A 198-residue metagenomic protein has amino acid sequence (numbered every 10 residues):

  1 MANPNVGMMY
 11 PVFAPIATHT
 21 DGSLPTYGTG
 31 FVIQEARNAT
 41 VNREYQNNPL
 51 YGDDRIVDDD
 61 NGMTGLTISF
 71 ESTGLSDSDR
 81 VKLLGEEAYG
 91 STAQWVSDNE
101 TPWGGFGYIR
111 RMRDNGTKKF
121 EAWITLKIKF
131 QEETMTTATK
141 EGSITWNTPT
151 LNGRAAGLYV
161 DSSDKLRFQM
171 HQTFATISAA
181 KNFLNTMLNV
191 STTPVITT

Functional and structural regions predicted by a protein language model:
M1-T40, T197-T198: Polar/acidic, low-complexity leader/linker segments enriched in S/T/G and N/D
E44-D53: N-terminal "mature-chain" segments and other terminal, solvent-exposed stretches
D54-D60, T92-V96, M135-G142: Catalytic micro-motifs at enzyme active sites that drive phosphoryl/nucleotidyl and oxygen chemistry
R55-R80, T145-L158: Oligomerization/assembly interface segments of phage tail-like spikes and tubes
S72-S76, R110-D114, K129-E132, A155-Y159: Beta-strand elements of well-folded, non-transmembrane domains
S76-D98: Charged, amphipathic alpha-helical segments
S97-E133: Short helix-loop boundary/capping segments
I128-T198: Mixed-charge, glycine-accented linear interaction segment located at domain edges/termini
